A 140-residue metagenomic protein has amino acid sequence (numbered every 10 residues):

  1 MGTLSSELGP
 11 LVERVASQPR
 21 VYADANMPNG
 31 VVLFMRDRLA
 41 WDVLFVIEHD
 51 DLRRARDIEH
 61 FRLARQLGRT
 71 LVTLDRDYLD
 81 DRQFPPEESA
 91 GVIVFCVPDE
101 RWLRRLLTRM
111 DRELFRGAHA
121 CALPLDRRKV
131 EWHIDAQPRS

Functional and structural regions predicted by a protein language model:
G2-R14, P19, D24-A25, N29-A40 (+3 more regions): Acidic, PIN/NYN-like endoribonuclease modules and their adjacent C-terminal/linker elements
I47-R53: Short beta->alpha junction loops
R56-R62: Acidic helix/loop or adjacent segment enriched in Glu/Asp that either coordinates divalent metal
L63-A64, F95: Helix-adjacent hinge/juxtasegments
A64-Q83: Acidic, metal-binding active-site segment of PIN/NYN-like and related structure-specific nucleases
